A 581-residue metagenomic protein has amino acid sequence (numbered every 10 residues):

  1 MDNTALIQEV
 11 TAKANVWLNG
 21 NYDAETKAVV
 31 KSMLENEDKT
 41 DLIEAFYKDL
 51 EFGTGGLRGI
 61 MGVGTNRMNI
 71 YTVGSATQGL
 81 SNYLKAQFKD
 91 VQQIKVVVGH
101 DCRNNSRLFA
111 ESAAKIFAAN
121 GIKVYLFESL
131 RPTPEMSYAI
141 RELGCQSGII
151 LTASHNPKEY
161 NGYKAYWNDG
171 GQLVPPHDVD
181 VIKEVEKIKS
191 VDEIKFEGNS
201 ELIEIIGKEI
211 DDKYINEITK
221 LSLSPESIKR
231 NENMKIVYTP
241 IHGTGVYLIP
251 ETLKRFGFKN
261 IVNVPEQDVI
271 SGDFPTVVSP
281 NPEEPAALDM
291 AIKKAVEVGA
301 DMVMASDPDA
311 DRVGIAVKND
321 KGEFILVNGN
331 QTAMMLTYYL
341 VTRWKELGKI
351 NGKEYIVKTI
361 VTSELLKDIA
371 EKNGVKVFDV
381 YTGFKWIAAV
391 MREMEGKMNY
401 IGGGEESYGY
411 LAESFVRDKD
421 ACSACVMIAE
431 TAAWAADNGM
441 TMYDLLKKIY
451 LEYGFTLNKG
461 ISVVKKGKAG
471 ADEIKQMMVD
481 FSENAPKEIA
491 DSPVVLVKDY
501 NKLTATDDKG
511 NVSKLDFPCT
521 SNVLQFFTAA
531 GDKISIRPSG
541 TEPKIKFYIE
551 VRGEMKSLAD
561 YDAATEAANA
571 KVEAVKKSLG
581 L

Functional and structural regions predicted by a protein language model:
A5-A113, E204-N233, T244: An N-terminal, well-structured beta->alpha segment
W17-N21, E25, D41-A45, D49-L50 (+1 more regions): Gly/Ser/Thr-enriched, mixed-charge loops and adjacent short helices that form phosphate/oxyanion-binding elements
F46-N66, A153-N156, I236, P240-T252 (+4 more regions): Conserved phosphate/anionic-ligand binding catalytic regions in large, soluble enzymes, centered on
E51-R67, Q92-V97, K115-A119, V191-E209 (+2 more regions): Gly-rich Lys/Arg/Thr-decorated short loops/hinges at beta-loop-alpha junctions or inter-strand turns that position
V97-Y160, K259-G314: N-terminal small/polar loop signature for handling phosphorylated ligands or for N-terminal nucleophile
F109-F117, Y160-W167, D311-N330, L366: Short Gly/Thr/Asp-enriched flexible loops that form oxyanion-binding sites at enzyme active sites
Y166-K195, N330-K353, K358-K367, A421: Glycine-rich phosphate-binding loop plus the immediately following alpha-helix
V296, A300-M302, E323, R343-R537 (+2 more regions): Phosphate-binding and adjacent anionic-ligand microenvironments
